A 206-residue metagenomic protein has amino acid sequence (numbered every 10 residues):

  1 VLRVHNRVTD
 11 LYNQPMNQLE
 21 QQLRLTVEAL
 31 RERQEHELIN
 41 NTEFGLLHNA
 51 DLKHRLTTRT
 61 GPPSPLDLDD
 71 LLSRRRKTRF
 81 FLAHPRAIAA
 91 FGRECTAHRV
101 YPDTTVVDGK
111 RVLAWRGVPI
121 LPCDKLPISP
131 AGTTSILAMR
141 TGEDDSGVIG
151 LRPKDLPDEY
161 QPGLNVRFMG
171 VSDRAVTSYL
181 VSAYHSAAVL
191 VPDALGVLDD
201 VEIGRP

Functional and structural regions predicted by a protein language model:
V1, H5, C95, K154-D158: Amphipathic, alpha-helical segments enriched in basic
V1, H5-V8, E35, E43-F44 (+5 more regions): Generic secondary-structure boundary/loop-capping signal
L2-K77: Alpha-helical scaffold segments that mediate packing/assembly in large oligomeric complexes
V8, E32, A87-A89, L126 (+1 more regions): Short loop/turn segments at secondary-structure transitions that flank enzyme active sites
R24-E28, L82, L180: Residue-level recognition of well-ordered secondary-structure positions
L38-G45, L82, C95-V100, A138-E143: A broad, low-specificity signal for short, low-complexity segments enriched in glycine/proline and polar/charged
A50-L113: Extended, solvent-exposed, turn-rich assembly/linker loops in the middle of proteins
D103-P206: Sequence/fold signature of self-assembling virion shell proteins
